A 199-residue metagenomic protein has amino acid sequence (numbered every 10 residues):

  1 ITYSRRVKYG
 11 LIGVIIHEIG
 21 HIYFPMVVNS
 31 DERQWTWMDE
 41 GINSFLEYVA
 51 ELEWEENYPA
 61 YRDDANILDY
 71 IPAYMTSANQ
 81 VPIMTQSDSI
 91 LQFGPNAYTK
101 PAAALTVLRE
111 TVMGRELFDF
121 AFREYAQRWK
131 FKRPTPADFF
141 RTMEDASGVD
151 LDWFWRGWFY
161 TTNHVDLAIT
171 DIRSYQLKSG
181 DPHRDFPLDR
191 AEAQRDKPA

Functional and structural regions predicted by a protein language model:
I1-P198: Hydrophobic alpha-helical and helix-loop surface patches within well-folded domains that function as non-catalytic
